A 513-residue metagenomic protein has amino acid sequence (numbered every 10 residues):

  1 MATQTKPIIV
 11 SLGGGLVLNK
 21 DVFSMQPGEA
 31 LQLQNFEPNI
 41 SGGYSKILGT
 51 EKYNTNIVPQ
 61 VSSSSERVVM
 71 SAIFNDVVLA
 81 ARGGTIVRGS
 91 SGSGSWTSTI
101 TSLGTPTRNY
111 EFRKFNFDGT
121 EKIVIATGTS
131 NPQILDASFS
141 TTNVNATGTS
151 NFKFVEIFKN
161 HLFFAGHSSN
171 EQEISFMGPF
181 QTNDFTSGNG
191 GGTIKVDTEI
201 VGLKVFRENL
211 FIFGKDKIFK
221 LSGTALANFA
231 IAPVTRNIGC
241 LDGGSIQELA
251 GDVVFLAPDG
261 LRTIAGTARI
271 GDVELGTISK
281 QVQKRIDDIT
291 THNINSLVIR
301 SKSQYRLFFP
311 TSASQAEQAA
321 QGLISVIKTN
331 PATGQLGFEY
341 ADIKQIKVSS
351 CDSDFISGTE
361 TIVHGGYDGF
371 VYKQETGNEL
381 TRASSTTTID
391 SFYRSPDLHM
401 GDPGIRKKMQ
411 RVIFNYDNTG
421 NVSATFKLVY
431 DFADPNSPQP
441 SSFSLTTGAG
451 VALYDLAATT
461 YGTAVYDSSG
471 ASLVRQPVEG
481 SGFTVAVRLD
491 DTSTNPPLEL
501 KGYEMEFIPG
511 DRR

Functional and structural regions predicted by a protein language model:
M1-S98, G104-K122, N237-D252, P258-D259 (+1 more regions): Beta-sheet repeat architectures centered on beta-propellers
Y53-V61, W96-L103, S140-A146, S187-T193 (+1 more regions): A short beta-strand motif characteristic of beta-propeller blades
L79-A80, I125, L162-G166, N209-G214 (+1 more regions): Short beta-strand motif characteristic of blades in beta-propeller domains
E111-N145: Hydrophobic or amphipathic alpha-helical targeting/insertion segments
S130, S168-S169, A225: Acidic glycine-/aspartate-rich tracts in secreted/extracellular proteins
K153-Q181: Carboxylate/His-rich catalytic cores and anion/metal-binding grooves
L210-T235: Surface-exposed extracellular loop regions of Gram-negative outer-membrane beta-barrel proteins
